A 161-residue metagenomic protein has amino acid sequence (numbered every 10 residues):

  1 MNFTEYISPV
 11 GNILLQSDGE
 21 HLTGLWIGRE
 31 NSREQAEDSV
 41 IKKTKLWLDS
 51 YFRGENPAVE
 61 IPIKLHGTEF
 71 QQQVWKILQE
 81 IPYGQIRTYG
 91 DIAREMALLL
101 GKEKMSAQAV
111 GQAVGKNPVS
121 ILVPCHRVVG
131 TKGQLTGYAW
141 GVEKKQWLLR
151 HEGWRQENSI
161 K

Functional and structural regions predicted by a protein language model:
M1-M105, H151-K161: Basic nucleic-acid-binding alpha-helical/helix-turn surface characteristic of O6-alkylguanine DNA
V10, R53, H66, Y83 (+4 more regions): Short glycine-rich loop/turn motifs that provide flexible caps or phosphate-binding loops at active sites
I27-E30, V129, V142: Short glycine/proline- and charge-enriched loop/turn segments that cap or connect secondary-structure elements
Q73, A109, K144: Short Gly/charged-rich anion-binding patches and loops
A97-V114, V123: Short, positively charged loop/turn segments that connect secondary-structure elements
N117-P118: Terminal helix-turn-helix DNA-binding modules in bacterial transcription factors
I121-V128: Short Lys/Arg-enriched helix C-cap and helix-to-coil transition segments that create basic nucleic-acid-contact patches
T131-K161: …primarily DNA-binding HTH/wHTH and HhH modules…
